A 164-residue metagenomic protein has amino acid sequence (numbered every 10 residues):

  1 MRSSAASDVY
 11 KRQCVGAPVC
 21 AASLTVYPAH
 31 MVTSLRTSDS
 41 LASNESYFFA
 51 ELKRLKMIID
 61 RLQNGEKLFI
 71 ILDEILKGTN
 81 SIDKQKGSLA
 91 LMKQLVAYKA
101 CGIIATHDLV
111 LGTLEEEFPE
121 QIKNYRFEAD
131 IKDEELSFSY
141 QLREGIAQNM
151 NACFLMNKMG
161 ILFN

Functional and structural regions predicted by a protein language model:
S4-N164: ATPase nucleotide-binding head domains, primarily ABC-like/P-loop NTPase cores
